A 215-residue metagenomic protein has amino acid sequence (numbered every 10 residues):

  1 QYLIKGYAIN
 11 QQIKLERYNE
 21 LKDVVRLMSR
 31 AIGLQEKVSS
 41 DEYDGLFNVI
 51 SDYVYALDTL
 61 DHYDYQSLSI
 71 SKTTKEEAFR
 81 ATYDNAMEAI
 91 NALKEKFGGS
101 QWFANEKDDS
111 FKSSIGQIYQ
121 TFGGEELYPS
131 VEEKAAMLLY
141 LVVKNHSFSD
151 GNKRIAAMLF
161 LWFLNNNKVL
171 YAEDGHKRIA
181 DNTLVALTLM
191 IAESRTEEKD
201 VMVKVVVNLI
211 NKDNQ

Functional and structural regions predicted by a protein language model:
Q1-Q215: FIC/Doc superfamily catalytic core
